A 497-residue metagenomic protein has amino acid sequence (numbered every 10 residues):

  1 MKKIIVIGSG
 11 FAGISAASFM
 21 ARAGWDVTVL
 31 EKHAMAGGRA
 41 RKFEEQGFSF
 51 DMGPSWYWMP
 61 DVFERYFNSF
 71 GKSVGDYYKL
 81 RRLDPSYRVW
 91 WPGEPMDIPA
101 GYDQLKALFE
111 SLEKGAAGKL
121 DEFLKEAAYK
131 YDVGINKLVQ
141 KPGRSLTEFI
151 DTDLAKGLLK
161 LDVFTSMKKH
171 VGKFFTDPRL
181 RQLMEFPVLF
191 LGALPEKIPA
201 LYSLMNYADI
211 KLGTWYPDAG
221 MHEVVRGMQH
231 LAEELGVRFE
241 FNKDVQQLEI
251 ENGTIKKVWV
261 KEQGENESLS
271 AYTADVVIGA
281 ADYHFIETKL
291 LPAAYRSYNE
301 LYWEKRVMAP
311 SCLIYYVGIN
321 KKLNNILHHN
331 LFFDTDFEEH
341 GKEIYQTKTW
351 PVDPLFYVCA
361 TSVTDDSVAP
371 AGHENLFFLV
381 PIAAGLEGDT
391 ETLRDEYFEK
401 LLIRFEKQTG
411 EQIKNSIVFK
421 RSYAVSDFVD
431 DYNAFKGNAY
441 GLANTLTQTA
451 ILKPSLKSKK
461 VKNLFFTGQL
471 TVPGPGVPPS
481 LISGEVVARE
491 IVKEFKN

Functional and structural regions predicted by a protein language model:
K2-D132: N-terminal glycine-rich phosphate/pyrophosphate-binding loop and immediately adjacent elements
P54, Q469-I491: A conserved FAD-binding loop/helix module that cradles the flavin
P92-I198: Rossmann-like flavin
D177-L191, D353-Y357, E411-P473: A glycine-rich dinucleotide-binding beta-alpha-beta segment and adjacent secondary-structure elements that constitute
L204-I255, W259-E262: Helical element adjacent to the flavin cofactor pocket in flavoenzyme catalytic cores
Q246-A369: Mid-domain catalytic core of redox enzymes that form a hydrophobic substrate pocket/lid adjacent to a catalytic redox
I250, K493-N497: Active-site-proximal substrate-binding core of FAD-dependent oxidoreductases
N320-S426: C-terminal segments that line or cap access tunnels to active or ligand-binding sites in enzymes and enzyme-associated
